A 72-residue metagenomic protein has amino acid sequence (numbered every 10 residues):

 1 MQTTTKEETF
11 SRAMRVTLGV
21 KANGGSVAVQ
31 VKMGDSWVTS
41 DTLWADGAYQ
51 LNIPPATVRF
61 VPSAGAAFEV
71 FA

Functional and structural regions predicted by a protein language model:
K6-R12, D35-A72: Beta-sandwich interaction modules
M14-V16: Structural beta-strand segments of beta-rich domains
K21-V27, P62-A66: Short proline/glycine-enriched turn/loop motifs at strand-loop junctions of beta-rich domains
V29-V31: Conserved aromatic beta-strand anchor motif in extracellular beta-sandwich/beta-rich domains
